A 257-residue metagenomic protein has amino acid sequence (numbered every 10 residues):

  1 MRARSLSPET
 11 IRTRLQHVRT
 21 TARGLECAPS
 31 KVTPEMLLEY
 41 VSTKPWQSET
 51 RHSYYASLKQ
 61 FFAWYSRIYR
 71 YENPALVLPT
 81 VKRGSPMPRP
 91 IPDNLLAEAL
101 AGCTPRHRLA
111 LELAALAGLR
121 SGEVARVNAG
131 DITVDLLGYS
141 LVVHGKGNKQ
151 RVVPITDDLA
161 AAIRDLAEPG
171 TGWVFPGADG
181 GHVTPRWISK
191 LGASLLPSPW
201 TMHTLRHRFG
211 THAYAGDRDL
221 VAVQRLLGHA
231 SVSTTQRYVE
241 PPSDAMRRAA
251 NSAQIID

Functional and structural regions predicted by a protein language model:
M1-M87: N-terminal core-binding DNA-recognition domain of tyrosine recombinases/integrases
Y71-E72, K82-E98, G147-D157, P169-G172 (+1 more regions): DNA breakage-rejoining catalytic core of tyrosine-based enzymes
D93-S121, A125: Basic, Lys/Arg- and aromatic-enriched nucleic-acid-binding interface segment
E112, L116, R208-A230, R237: C-terminal catalytic core of tyrosine-transesterase DNA break-rejoin enzymes
A114-L137, V221: Short, charged phosphate-coordinating catalytic segments
R126-D165, S233: Conserved tyrosine-mediated DNA breakage-rejoining catalytic core shared by Y-recombinases
G147, L227, S233-S252: Catalytic-site neighborhood detector that most strongly recognizes the C-terminal catalytic loop/helix of tyrosine
T156-P199, H203: Active-site/catalytic core of tyrosine-dependent DNA strand-transfer enzymes
